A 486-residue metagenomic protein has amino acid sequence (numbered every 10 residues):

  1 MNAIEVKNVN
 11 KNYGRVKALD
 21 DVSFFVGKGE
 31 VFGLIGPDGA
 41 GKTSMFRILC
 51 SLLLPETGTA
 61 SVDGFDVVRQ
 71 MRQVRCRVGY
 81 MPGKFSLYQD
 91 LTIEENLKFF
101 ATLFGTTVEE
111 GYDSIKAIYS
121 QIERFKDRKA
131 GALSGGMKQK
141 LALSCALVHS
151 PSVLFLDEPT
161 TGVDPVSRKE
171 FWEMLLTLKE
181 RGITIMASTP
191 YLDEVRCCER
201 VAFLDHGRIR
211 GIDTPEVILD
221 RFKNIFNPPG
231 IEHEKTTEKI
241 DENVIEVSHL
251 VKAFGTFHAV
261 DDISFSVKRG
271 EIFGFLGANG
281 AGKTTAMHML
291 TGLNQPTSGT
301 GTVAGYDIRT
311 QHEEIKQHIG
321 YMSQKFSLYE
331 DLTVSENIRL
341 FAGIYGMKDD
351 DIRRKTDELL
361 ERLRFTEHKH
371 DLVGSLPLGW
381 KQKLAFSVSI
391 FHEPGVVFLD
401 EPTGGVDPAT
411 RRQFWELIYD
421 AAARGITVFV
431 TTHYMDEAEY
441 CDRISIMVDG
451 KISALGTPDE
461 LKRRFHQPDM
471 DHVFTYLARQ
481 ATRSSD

Functional and structural regions predicted by a protein language model:
G58-D66, V74, G299-D307, E314-I315: Conserved ABC transporter NBD signature motif
K98, T102, T107-F125, R339 (+2 more regions): Conserved ABC ATPase "signature" region
K129-L133, D331, L372-G379: Conserved ABC ATPase signature
L154-D157, V397-E401: Catalytic Walker B motif of ABC-type/P-loop ATPase nucleotide-binding domains
I212-D213, L455-G456: ABC ATPase "signature
